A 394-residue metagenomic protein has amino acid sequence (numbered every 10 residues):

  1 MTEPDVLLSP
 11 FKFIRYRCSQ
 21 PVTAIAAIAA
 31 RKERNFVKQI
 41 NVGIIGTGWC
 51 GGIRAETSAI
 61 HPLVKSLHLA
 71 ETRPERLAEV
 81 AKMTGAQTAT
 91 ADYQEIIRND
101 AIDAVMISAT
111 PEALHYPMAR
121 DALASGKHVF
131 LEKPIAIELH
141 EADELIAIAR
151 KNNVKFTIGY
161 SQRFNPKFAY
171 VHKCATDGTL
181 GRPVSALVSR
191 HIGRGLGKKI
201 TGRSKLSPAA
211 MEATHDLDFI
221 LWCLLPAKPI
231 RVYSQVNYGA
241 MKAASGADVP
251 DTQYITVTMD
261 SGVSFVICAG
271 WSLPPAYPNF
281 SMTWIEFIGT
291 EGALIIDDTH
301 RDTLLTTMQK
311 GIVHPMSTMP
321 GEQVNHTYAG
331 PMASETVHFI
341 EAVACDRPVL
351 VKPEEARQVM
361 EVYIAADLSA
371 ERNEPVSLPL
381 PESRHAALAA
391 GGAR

Functional and structural regions predicted by a protein language model:
I28-T84, S108, I220: N-terminal Rossmann-like dinucleotide-binding module
R31-F36, A104, A109, D143 (+1 more regions): C-terminal helix-rich "cap/oligomerization" subdomain common to oxidoreductases
T84-I148: Beta-loop-alpha module in the N-terminal Rossmann-like domain of NAD(P)-dependent dehydrogenases, especially those
L131, F156-I158, I296: Hydrophobic residues in well-ordered beta-strands that form the structural core
A136-K199, L206: A contiguous active-site-proximal alpha/beta segment in oxidoreductase catalytic domains
L196-M282, E354: Rossmann-like dinucleotide-binding domain that binds NAD(P)(H)
S245, D260-S334: NAD(P)-dinucleotide binding in Rossmann-like oxidoreductases
